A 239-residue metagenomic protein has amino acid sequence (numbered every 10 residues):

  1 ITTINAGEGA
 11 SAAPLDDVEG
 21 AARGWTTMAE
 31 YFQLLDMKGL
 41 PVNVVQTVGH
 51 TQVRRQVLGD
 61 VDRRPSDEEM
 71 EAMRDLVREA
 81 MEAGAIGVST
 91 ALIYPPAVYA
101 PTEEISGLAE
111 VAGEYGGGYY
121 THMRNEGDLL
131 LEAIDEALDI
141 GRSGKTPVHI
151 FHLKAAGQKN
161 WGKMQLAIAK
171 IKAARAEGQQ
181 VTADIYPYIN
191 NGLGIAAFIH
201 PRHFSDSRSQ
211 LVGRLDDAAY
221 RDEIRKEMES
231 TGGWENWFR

Functional and structural regions predicted by a protein language model:
I1-A22, P41-Q56, A83-P96, G113-N125 (+3 more regions): Divalent metal-dependent hydrolysis catalytic cores, especially in the metallo-beta-lactamase
A12-G24, M28-F32, T51-R63, E68 (+3 more regions): Polyanionic/metal-chelating signatures
Y31, L35, G39: N-terminal, positively charged nucleic-acid-binding surface of large information/translation enzymes
Q56-L58, R63-L92, P96-V98: Divalent-metal (Mg2+/Mn2+/Ca2+)-assisted nucleotide/phosphate chemistry catalytic cores
E68-M73, A109-G113, G117-Y120, R142-I150 (+1 more regions): Acidic, His- and aromatic-enriched active-site or binding-groove loops in soluble protein domains that engage sugars
A72-A85, P101-E114, L130-G144: Structured alpha-helical segments in the cores of large, soluble enzyme domains
A97-A100, N125-L131, Q158-W161: Acidic-and-aromatic substrate-binding clefts and catalytic sites of carbohydrate-active enzymes
